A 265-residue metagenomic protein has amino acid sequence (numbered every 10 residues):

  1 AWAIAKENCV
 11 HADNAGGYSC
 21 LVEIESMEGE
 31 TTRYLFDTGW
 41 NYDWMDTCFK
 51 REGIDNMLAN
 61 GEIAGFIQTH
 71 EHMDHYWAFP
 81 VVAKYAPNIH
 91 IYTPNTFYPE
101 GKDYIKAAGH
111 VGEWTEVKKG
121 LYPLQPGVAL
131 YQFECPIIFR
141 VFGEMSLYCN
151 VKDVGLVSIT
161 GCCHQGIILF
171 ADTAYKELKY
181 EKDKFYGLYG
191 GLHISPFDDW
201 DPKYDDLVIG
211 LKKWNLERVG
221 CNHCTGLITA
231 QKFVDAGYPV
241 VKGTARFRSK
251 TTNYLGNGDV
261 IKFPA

Functional and structural regions predicted by a protein language model:
A1-D13, A129-I138, G191-W200: Glycine-rich phosphate-binding "P-loop"
A1-E52, E144-T160: Conserved beta-strand hairpin/beta-sheet module of binuclear metal-dependent hydrolase folds, prominently
Y18, M73, A78, I89-Y98 (+3 more regions): Pepsin/retropepsin-fold aspartyl endopeptidases
T31-Y34, A64-G65, N88-H90, L156-V157 (+1 more regions): Short active-site oxyanion
D43-Y92, L178-Y189: Active-site metal-binding motif and surrounding structural segment of the metallo-beta-lactamase
I63, D74, I91-I105, D183-Y186 (+2 more regions): Membrane metalloprotein/metal-transporter helix-bundle signature
E71, S146-V157, C162-T252: Cap/insert and terminal regions of metallo-dependent hydrolase folds
T93-M145, K232, K242-P264: Metallo-beta-lactamase
